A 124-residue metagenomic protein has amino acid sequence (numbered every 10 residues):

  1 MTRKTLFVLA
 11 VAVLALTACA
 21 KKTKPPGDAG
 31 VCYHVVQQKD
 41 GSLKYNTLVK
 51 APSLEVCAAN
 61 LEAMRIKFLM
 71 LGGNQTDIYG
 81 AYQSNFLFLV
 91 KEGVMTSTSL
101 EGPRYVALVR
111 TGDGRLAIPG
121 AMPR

Functional and structural regions predicted by a protein language model:
M1-V8: Bacterial N-terminal signal peptides that target proteins for export
A15-A18: C-terminal motif of bacterial Sec signal peptides marking the signal peptidase cleavage site
A20-R124: Mitochondrial intermembrane space
